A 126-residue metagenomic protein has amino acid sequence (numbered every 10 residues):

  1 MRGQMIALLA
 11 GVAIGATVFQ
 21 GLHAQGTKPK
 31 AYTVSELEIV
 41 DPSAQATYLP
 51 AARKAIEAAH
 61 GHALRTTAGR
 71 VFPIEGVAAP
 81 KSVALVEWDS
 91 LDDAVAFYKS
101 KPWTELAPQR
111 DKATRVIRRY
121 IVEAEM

Functional and structural regions predicted by a protein language model:
M1, L64, Q109, I117-R118: Short, intrinsically disordered low-complexity segments
M1-L9: Bacterial N-terminal signal peptides that target proteins for export
G11, G15-K101, V122-M126: Short S/T/G/P-rich N-terminal loop/turn motif that feeds into the first structured element of a domain
V95-Y98, P108-T114: Short, exposed beta-strand-loop hairpins at the edges of beta-sheets in extracellular/periplasmic proteins
D111-M126: C-terminal end-helix/capping segment
